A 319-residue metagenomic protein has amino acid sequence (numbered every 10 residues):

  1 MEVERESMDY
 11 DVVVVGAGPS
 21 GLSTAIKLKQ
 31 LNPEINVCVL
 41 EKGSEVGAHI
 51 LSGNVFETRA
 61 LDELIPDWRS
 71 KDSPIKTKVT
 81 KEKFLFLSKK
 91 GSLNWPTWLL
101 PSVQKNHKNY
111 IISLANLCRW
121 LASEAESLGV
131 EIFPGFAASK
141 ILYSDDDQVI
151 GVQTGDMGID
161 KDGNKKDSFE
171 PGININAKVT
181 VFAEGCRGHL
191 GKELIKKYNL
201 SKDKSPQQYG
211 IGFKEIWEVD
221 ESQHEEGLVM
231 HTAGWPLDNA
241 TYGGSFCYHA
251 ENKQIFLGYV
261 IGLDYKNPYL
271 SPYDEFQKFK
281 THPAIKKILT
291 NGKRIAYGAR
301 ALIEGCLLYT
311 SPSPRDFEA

Functional and structural regions predicted by a protein language model:
M1-M8, F169: A short, basic/flexible loop-to-alpha-helix module at the beginning of a structural domain
V12-I35: N-terminal Rossmann-like FAD-binding beta1-loop-alpha1 element of flavoenzymes
K29-H49: Glycine-rich FAD pyrophosphate-binding loop
G43-K89: N-terminal FAD cofactor-binding segment of flavoenzymes
Q104-S123, L270: Short beta-strand to alpha-helix junction loop
L128-H282: Predominantly flavin-linked oxidoreductase catalytic cores and closely associated redox partners
A301-S311: FAD-binding beta-loop-beta segment adjacent to the flavin cofactor pocket
Y309-A319: Single conserved hydrophobic/aromatic residue that forms the stacking wall/gate of nucleotide- or nucleobase-binding
